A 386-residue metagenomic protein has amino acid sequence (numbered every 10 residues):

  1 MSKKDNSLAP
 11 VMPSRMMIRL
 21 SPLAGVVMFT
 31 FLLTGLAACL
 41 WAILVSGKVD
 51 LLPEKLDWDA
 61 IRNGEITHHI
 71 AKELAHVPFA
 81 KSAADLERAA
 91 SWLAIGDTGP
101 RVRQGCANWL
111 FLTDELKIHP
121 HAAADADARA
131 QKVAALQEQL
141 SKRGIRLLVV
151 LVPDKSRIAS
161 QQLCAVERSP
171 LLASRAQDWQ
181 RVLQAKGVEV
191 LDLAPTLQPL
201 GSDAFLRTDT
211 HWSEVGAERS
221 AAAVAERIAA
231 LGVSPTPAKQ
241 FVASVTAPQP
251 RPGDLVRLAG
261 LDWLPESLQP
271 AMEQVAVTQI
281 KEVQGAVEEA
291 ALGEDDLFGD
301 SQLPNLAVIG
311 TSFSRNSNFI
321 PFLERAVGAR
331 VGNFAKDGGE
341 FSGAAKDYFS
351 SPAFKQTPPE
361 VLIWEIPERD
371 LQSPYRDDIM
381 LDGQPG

Functional and structural regions predicted by a protein language model:
M1-G386: Extracellular glycan-modifying ectodomains
